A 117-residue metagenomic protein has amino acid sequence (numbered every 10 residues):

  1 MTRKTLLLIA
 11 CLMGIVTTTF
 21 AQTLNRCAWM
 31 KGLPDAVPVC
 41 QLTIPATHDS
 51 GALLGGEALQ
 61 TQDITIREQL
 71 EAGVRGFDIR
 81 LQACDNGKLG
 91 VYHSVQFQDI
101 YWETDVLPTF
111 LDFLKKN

Functional and structural regions predicted by a protein language model:
M1-T2: N-terminal secretory signal peptides that target proteins for export/translocation
T5-I15: Sec-dependent N-terminal signal peptides
A21-A72, G76, D85-N117: Long, acidic (Asp/Glu-rich), low-complexity accessory segments flanking structured domains
R80: Conserved, mostly hydrophobic/aromatic
